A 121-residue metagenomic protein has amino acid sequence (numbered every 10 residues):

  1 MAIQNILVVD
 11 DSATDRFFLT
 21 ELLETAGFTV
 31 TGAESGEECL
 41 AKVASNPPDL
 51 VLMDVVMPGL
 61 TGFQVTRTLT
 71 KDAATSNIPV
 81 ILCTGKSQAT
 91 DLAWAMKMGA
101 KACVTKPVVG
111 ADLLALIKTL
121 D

Functional and structural regions predicted by a protein language model:
F17-T25: Charged docking surfaces used in two-component/phosphorelay signaling
G27-E34, K42, V104: Short hydrophobic/Thr-rich beta-strand motif most characteristic of the beta2 strand and flanking loop of CheY-like
N46-L52: Active-site beta3 strand of CheY-like receiver
M57: Receiver (REC) domain active-site loop signature in two-component systems and cognate sites in sensor histidine kinases
K101: Short, glycine/charged-rich "phosphate-handling" switch motifs in NTP-dependent and phosphotransfer domains
V108-I117: C-terminal output helix
